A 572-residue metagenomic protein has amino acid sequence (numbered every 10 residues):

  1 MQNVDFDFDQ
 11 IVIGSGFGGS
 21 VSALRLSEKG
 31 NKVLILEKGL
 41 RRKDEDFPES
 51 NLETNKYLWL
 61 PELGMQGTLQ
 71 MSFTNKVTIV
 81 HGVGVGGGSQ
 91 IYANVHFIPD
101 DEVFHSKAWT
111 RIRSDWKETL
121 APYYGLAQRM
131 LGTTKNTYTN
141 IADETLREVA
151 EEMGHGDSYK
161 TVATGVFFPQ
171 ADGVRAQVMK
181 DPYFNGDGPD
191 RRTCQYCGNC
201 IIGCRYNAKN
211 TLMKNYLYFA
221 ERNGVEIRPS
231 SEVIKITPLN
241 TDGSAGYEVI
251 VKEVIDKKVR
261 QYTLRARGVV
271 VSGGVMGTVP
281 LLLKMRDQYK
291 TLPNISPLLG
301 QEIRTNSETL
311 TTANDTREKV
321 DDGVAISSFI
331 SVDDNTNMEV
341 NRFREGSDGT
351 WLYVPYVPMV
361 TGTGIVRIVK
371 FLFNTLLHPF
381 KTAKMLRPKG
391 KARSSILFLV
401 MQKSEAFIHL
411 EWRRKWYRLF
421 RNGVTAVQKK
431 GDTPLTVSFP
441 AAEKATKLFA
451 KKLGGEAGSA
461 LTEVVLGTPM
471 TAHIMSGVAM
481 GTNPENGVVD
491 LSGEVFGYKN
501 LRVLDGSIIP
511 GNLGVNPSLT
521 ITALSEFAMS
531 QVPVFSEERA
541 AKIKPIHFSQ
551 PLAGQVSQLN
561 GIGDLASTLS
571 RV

Functional and structural regions predicted by a protein language model:
M1-Q10, E28-K29, E537-V572: Extreme N-terminal leader/targeting segments of oxidoreductases
Q10-I35: N-terminal Rossmann-like FAD-binding beta1-loop-alpha1 element of flavoenzymes
E28, G39-S50, Y206, R222 (+5 more regions): Glycine-rich loop(s) and the adjacent beta-strand/alpha-helix scaffold that form part
T54-T139: Redox-cofactor-proximal catalytic regions of oxidoreductases
Q66, C197-C200, I234-T237, I396-L399 (+1 more regions): A glycine-rich dinucleotide-binding beta-alpha-beta segment and adjacent secondary-structure elements that constitute
G67, F73, Y92, V259 (+7 more regions): FAD cofactor-binding and catalytic pocket of flavoenzymes
G88, G506-S518: Glycine-rich phosphate/pyrophosphate-binding beta-alpha loops
R111, D115-S230, G467-M470: Conserved redox-cofactor binding core of oxidoreductases
